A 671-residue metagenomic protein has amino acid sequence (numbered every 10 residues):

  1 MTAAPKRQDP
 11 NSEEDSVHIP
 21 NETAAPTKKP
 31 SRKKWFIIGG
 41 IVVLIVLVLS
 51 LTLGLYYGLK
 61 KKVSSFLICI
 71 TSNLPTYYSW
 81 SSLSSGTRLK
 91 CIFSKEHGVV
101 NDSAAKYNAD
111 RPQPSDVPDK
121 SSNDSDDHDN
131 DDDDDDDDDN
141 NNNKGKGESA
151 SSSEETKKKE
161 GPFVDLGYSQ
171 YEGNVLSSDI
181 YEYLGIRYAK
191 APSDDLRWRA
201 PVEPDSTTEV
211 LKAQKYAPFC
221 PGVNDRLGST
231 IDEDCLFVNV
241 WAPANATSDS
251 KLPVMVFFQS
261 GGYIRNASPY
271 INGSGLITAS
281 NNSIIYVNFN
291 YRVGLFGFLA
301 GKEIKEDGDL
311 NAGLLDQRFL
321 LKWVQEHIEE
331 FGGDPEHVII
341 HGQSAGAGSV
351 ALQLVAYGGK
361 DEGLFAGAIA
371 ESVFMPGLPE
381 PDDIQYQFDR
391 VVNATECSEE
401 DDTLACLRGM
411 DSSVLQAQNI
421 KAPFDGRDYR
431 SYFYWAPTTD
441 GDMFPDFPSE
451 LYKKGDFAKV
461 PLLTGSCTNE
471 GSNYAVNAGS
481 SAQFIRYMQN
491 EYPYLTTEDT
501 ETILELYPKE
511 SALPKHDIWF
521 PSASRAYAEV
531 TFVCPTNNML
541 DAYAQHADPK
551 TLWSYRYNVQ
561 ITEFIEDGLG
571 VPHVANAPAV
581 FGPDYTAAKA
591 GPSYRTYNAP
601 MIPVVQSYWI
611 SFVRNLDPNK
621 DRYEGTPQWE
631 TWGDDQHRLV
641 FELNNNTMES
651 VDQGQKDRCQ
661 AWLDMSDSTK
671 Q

Functional and structural regions predicted by a protein language model:
K6-Q8, P20-N21, A25-R32, Y56-S64 (+5 more regions): Non-catalytic accessory segments of hydrolases
S121-N143: Long, acidic low-complexity intrinsically disordered regions
N224-R226, E326, V355, G367 (+2 more regions): Substrate-access "cap/lid" subdomains that shape and gate the entrance to catalytic or ligand-binding pockets
C235, D307-E329, Y386-D389: Alpha/beta-hydrolase active-site loop
S260, A312-D316, S344-G348: Active-site loop->helix "elbow" adjoining a glycine-rich segment at hydrolase catalytic centers
F331-S344: Alpha/beta-hydrolase fold nucleophile elbow
A347-G359: Short glycine-enriched nucleophile-adjacent loop and the immediately C-terminal alpha-helix near the catalytic center
C534-N537, D541-Q671: Mobile gating loops/cap/lid regions near enzyme active sites that modulate substrate access
